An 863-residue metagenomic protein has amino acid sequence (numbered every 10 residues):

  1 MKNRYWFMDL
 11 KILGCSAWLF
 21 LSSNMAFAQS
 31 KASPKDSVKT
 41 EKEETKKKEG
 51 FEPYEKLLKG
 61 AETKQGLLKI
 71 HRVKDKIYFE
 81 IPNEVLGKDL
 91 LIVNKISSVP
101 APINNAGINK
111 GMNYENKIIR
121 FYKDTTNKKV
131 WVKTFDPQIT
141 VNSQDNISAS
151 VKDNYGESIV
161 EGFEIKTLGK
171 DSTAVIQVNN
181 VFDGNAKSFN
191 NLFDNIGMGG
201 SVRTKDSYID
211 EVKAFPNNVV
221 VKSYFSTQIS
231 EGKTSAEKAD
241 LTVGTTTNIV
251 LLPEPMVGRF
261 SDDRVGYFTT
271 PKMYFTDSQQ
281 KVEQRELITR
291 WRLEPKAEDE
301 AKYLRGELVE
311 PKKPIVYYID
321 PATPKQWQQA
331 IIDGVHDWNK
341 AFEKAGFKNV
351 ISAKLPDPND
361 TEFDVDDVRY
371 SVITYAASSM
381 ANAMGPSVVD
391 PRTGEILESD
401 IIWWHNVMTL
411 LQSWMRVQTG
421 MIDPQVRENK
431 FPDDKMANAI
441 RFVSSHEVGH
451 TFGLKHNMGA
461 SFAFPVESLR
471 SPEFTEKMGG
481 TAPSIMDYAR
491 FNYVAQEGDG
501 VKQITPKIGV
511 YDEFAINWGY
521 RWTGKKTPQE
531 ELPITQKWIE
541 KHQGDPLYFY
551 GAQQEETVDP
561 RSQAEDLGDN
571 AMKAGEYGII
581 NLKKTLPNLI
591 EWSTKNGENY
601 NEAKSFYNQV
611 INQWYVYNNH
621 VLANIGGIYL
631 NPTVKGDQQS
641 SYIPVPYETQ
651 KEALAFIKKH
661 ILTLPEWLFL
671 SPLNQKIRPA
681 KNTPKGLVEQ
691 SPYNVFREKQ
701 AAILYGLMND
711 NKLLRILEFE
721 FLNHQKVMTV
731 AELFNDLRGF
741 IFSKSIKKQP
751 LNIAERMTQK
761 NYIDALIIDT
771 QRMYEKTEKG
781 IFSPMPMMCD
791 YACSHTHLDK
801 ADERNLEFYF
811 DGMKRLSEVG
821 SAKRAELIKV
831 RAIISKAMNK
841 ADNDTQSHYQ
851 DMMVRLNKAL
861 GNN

Functional and structural regions predicted by a protein language model:
M1-A32: Bacterial Sec-dependent N-terminal signal peptides
K31-T323, A341, V350, P356-T409 (+6 more regions): Auxiliary tRNA-acceptor-end handling modules of aminoacyl-tRNA synthetases
K42, E49, L355-A376, N438-A495: The catalytic-center signature of Zn2+-dependent metalloproteases
T323-W327, I331, D433-A437, P465: Active-site neighborhood of thiol-dependent amide/isopeptide-bond enzymes
Q329-H336, K340, N438, F442 (+2 more regions): Solvent-exposed, polar/charged alpha-helical surfaces in well-ordered, non-transmembrane soluble domains, broadly
H336-F347, G449-H450, L454, F491 (+1 more regions): Sec-exported extracytoplasmic/periplasmic mature domains
M384, V389, E395-W403, S444-F452 (+3 more regions): Extended catalytic-interface subdomain
S461-N863: Conserved catalytic/binding loops enriched for acidic/polar residues
